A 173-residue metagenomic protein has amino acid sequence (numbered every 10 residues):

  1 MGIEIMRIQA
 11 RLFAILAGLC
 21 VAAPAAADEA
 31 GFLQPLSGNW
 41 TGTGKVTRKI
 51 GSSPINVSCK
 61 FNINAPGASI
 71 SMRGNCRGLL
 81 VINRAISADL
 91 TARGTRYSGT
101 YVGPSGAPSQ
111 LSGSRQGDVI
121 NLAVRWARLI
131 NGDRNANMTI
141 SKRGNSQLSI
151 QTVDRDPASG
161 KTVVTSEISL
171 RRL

Functional and structural regions predicted by a protein language model:
I3-F13: Bacterial N-terminal signal peptides that target proteins for export
A22-P24: N-terminal signal peptide c-region/cleavage motif recognized by signal peptidases
A27-T41, A65, A92, S141: N-terminal helix-cap/turn-to-beta initiation motif at the start of protein domains
G44, M72-G78, S98-G103, N121-R128 (+1 more regions): Short beta-strand segments that buttress and anchor functional surface loops
P54-C59, I82-S87, G106-Q110, G132-N137 (+1 more regions): Short, surface-exposed coil-to-beta transition loops
A65-S69, G74-G117: Predominantly extracellular/secreted and cell-surface proteins with exposed, flexible low-complexity segments
S109-M138: Acidic, glycine-rich flexible loop segments
S114, N135-L173: Edge beta-strand at a domain terminus
